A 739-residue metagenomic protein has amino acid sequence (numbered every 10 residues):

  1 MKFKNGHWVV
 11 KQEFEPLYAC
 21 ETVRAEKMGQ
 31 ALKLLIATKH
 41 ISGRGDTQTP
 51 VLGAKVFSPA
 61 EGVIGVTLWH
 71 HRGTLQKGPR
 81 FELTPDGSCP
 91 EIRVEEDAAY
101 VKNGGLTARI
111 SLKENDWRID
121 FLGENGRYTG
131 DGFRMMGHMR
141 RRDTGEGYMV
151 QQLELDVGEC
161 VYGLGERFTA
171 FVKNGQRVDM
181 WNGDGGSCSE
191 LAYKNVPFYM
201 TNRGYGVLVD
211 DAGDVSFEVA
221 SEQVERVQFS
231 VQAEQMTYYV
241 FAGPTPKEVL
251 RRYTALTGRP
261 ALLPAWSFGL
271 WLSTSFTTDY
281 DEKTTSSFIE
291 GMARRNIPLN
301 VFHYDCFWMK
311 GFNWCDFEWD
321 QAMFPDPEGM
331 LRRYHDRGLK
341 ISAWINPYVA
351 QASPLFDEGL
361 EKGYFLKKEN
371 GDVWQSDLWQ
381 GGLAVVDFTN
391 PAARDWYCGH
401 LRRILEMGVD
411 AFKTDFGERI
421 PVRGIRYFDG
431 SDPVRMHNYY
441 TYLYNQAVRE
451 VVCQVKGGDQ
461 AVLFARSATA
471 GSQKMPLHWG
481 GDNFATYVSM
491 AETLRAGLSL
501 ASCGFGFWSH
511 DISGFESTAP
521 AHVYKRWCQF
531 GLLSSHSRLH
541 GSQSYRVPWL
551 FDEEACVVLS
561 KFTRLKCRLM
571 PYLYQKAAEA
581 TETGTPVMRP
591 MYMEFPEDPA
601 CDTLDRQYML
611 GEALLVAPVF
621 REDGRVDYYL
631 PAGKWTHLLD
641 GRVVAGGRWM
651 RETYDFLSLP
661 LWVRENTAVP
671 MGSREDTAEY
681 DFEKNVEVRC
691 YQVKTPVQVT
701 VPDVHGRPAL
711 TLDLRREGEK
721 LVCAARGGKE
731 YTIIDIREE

Functional and structural regions predicted by a protein language model:
M1-N5, V10-E15, T38-H40, D46-Q48 (+7 more regions): Catalytic and substrate-binding clefts that recognize carbohydrates or anionic sugar/phosphate headgroups
M28-G29, S58-G65, H70: Residue-level recognition of beta-strand termini and adjacent short loop/turns
L34-I36, V56, V66-L68, V101-G105 (+3 more regions): Short, well-ordered beta-strand segments enriched in hydrophobic/aromatic residues
T49, L191-A192, M200, F229-V231 (+21 more regions): Active-site-proximal structural scaffolding
W69-H71, R80, R141-R142, P298-L559 (+2 more regions): Aromatic- and carboxylate-enriched substrate-binding clefts and catalytic-loop regions of carbohydrate-active enzymes
C188-S189, L263, T274-F324: A conserved hydrophobic secondary-structure block that centers on an alpha-helix together with its immediately flanking
R449-V462, A468-W479, E492, A496 (+3 more regions): Catalytic core of carbohydrate-active enzymes
